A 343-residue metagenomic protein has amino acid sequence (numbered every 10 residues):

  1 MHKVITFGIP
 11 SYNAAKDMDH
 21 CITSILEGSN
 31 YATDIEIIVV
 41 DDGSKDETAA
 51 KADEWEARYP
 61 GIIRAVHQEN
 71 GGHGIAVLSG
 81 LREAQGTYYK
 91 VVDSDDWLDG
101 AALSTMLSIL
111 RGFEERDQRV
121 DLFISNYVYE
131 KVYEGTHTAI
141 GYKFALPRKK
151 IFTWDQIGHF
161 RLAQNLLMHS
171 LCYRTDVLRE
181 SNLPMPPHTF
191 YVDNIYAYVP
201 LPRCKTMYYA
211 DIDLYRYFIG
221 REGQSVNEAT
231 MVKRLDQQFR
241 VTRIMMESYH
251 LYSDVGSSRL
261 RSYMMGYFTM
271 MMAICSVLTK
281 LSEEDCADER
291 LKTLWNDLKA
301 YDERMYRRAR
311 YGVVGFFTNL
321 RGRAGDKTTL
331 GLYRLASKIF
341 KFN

Functional and structural regions predicted by a protein language model:
K3-T6, E36, I195: Cell-envelope/extracellular polymer assembly enzymes that use nucleotide-activated donors
A14-G28: Short, well-formed alpha-helical segments that are part of the catalytic scaffolds of diverse glycosyltransferases
D17-D19, D46-W55, H67, I75 (+1 more regions): Acidic helix N-cap motif at the loop->helix transition within catalytic regions of sugar-transfer enzymes
S24, D41-A50, G71-G72: A conserved acidic beta->alpha catalytic loop
Q68-A84: Glycine-rich, basic loop-to-helix element that forms the pyrophosphate-binding segment of sugar-nucleotide handling
H73, W97-M207, I219, G223-M231: Donor-binding/catalytic cores of nucleotide-activated saccharide and glycerol-phosphate transferases/polymerases
Y89: Short aromatic/hydrophobic "clamp" motif used to bind/position activated sugar donors
K280-N343: Membrane-interface aromatic/basic loop that binds lipid-linked glycans or pyrophosphate carriers, typified by
